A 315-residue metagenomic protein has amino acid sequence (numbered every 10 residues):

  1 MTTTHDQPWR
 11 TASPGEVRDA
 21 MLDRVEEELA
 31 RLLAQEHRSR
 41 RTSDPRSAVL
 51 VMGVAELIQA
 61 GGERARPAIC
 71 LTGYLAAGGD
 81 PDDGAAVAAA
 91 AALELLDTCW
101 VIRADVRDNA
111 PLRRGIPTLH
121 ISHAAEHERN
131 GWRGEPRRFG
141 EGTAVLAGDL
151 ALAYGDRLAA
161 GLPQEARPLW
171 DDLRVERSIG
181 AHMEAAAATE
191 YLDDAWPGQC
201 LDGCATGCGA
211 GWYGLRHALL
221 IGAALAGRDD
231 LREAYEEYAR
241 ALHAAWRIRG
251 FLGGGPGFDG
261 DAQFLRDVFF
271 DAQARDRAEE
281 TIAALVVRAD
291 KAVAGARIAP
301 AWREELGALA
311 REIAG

Functional and structural regions predicted by a protein language model:
M1-G315: All-alpha prenyltransferase/terpene-synthase fold signal
